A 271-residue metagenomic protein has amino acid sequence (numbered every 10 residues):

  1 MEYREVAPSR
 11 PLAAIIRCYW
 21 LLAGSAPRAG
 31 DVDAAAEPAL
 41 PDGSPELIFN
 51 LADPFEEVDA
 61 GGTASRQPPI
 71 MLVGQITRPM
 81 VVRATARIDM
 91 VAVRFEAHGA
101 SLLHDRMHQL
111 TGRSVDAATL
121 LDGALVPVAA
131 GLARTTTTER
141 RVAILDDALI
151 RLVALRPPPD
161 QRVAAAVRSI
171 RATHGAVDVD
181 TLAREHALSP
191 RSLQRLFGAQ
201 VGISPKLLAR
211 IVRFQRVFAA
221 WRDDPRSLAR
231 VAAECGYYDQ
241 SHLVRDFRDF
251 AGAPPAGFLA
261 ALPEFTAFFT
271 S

Functional and structural regions predicted by a protein language model:
M1-P190, Q200-P205, A219-D223, S227-Y238 (+1 more regions): Alpha-helical bundle regulatory/interaction domains
F197, A209, D246-R248, L259: DNA major-groove recognition helix of helix-turn-helix
